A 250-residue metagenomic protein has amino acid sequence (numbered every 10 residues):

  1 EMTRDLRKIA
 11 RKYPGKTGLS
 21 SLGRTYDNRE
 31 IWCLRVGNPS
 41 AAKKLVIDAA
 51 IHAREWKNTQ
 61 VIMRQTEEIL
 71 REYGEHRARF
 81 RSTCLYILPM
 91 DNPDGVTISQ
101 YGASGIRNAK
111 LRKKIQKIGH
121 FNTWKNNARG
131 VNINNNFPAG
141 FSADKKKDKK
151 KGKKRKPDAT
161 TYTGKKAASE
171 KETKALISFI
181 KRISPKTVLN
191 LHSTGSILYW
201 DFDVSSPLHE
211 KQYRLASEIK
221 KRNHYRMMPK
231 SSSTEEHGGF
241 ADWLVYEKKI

Functional and structural regions predicted by a protein language model:
E1-D27: Short glycine- and acidic-rich boundary segments immediately preceding or forming the N-terminal edge of structured
G18-G23, G74-T83, M227-S232: Surface-exposed patches in mature extracellular/periplasmic domains of secreted proteins
R29, N38-K44: Proline/glycine-enriched tight loop/beta-turn segments at coil->beta junctions that connect or precede beta-strands
C33-R35: Short, well-ordered beta-strand micro-motif
A42-H52: Short beta-strand element of the alpha/beta-hydrolase
A42-K43, W56-F202, L208: Active-site/substrate-binding loop(s) of hydrolase catalytic cores
D48-A49, L88-M90, V188-L191, H224-S231: Active-site neighborhood of phospho(di)ester-bond hydrolases with catalytic His/Asp-centered motifs
K165-K166, I197-I250: Catalytic cores of processing enzymes, dominated by hydrolases/peptidases, characterized by acidic/His-rich
